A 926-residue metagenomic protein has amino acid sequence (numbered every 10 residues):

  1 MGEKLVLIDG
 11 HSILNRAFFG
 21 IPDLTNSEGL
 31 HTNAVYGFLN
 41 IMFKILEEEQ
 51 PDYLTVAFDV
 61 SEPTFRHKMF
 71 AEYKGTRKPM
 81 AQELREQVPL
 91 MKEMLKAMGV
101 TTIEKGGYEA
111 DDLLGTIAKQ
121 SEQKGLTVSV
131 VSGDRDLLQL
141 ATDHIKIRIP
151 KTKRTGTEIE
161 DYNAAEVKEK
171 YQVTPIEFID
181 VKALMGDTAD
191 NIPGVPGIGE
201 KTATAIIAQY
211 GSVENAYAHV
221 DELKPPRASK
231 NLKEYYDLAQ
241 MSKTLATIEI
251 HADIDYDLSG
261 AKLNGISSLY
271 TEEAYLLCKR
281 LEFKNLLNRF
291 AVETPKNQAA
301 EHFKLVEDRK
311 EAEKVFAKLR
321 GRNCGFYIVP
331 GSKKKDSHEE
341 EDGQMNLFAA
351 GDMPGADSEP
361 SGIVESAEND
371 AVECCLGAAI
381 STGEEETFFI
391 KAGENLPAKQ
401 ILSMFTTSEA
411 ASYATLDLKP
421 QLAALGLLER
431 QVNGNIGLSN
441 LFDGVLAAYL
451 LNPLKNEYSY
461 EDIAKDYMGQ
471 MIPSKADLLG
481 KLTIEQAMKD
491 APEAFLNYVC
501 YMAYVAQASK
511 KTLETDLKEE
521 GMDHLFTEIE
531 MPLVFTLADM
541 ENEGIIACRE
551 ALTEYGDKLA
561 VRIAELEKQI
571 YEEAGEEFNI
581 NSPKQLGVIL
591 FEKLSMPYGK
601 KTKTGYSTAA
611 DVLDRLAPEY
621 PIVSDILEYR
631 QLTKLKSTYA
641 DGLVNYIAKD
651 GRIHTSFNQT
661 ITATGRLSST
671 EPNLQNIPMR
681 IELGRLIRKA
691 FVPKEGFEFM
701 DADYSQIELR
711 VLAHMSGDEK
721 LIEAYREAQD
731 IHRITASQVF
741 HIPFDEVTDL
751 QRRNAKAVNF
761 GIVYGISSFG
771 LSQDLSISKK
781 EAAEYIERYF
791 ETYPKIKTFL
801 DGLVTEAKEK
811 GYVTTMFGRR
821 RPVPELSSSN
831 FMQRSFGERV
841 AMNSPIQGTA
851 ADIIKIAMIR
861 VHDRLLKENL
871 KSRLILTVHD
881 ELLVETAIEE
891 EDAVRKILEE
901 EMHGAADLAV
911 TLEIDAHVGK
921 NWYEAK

Functional and structural regions predicted by a protein language model:
G2-E3, P22-N26, G75-I254: Extended two-metal-dependent nuclease catalytic cores across DNA- and RNA-processing enzymes
L5-V6, G10, R16-T55, A71-E72 (+3 more regions): Conserved RNase H-like, two-metal-ion catalytic cores of nucleic-acid enzymes
E72-E86, T142-V173, S229-N231, L441-Y504: Short alpha-helix plus adjacent loop in nuclease-associated cores
Y235-A392, Q486-M679, V692, E698 (+7 more regions): Conserved "right-hand" nucleotidyltransferase catalytic core of DNA-directed polymerases
S381-E384, Y413, D417, L451-L482 (+2 more regions): Function-dense linear segments that define catalytic or interfacial modules in macromolecule-processing proteins
Q486-M488, N542, H654-T655, Q659-T662 (+3 more regions): Conserved catalytic core of nucleic-acid polymerases
L517-I529, L533, I853, A857-V878 (+1 more regions): Active-site palm subdomain of RNA-directed nucleic acid polymerases
V561-K568, E572-S624, E791-R839, N843 (+2 more regions): C-terminal polymerase-core module
